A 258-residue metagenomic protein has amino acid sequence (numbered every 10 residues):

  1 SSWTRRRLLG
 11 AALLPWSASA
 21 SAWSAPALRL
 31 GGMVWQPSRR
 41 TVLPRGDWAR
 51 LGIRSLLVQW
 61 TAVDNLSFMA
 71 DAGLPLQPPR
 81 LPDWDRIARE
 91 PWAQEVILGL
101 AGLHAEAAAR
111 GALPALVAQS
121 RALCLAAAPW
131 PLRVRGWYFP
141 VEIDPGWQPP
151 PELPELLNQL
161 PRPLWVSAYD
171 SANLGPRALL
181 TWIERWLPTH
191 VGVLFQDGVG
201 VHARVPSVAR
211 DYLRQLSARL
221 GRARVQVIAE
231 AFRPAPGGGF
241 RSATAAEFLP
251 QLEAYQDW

Functional and structural regions predicted by a protein language model:
S1-S2, R7-S24: N-terminal export signals
W23-W258: Glycan-processing catalytic domains of CAZymes
